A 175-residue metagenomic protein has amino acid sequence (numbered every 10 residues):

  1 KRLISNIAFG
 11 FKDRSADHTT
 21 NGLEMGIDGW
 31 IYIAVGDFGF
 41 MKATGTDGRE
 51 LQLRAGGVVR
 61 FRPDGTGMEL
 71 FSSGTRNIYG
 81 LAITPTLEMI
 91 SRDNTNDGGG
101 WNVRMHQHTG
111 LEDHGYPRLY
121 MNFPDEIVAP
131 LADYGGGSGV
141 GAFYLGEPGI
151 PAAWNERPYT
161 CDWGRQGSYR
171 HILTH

Functional and structural regions predicted by a protein language model:
K1-H175: Beta-propeller domains with acidic blade repeats across secreted/periplasmic ectodomains and cytosolic WD/CNH propellers
